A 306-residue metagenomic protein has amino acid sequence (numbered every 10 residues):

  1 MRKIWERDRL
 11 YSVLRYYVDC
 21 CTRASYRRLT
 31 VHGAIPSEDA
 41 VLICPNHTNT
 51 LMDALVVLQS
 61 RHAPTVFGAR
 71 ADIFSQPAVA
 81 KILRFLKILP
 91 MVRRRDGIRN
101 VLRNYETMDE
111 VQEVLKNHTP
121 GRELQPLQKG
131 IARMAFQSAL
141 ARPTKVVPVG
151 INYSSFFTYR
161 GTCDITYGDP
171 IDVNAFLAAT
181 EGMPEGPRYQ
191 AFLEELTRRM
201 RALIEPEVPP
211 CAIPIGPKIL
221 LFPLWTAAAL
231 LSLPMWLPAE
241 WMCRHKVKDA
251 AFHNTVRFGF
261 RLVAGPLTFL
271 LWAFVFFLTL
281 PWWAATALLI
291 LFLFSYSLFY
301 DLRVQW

Functional and structural regions predicted by a protein language model:
I4-P184, T226-A228, L237-W306: Soluble catalytic domains of membrane acyltransferases
L29, R201-I204, V208, A228-L231: Residue-level signal for secondary-structure boundary elements
A179-P214: Long, charge-rich alpha-helical interaction segments
L193, T197, L220, M235-A239: A general structural signal for well-ordered alpha-helical packing
G216-P234: Transmembrane alpha-helical segments and their cytosolic interface motifs in multi-pass membrane proteins
